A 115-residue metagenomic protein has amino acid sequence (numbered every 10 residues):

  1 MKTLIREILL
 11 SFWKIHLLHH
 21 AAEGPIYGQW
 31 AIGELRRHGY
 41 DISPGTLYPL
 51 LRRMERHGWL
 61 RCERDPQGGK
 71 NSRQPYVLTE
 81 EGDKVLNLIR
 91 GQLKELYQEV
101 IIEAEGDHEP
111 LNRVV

Functional and structural regions predicted by a protein language model:
L4-T46: N-terminal helix-turn-helix DNA-binding core of bacterial DNA-binding proteins
H16-H19, R52, N87: A cross-family signal for key residues in well-ordered alpha-helices that form functional helical elements
T46-L47, I89: Helical "lid/switch" subdomain of P-loop NTPase nucleotide-binding domains
L47-P49, R53-M54: Basic amphipathic alpha-helical segments that dock to polyanions
G58: Glycine-centered, phosphate/nucleic-acid-interacting loop/turn motifs that mediate DNA/RNA or nucleotide
C62: Short beta-strand "wing" residues that participate in macromolecule-binding interfaces
G68, S72-R90: Basic, amphipathic "hinge/linker" alpha-helix immediately C-terminal to the N-terminal HTH DNA-binding motif
K84-V115: Amphipathic alpha-helical dimerization/coiled-coil segments that flank or bridge DNA-binding/regulatory modules
